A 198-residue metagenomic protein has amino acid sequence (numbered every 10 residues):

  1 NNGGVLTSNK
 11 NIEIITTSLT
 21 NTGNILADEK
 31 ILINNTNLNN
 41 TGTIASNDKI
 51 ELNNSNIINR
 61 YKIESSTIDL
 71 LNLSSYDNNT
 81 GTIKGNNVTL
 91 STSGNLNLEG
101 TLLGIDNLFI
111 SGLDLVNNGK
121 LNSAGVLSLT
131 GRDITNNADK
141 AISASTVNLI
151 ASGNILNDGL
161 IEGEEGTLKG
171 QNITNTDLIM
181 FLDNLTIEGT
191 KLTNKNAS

Functional and structural regions predicted by a protein language model:
N1-T7, T20-L26, L38-A45, I57-E64 (+7 more regions): Short, T/G/N/S-enriched strand-turn elements that build extracellular solenoid repeat scaffolds
S8-T17, D28-N34, N47-N53, S65-S75 (+6 more regions): Surface-exposed loop/turn motifs in large extracellular/passenger domains
